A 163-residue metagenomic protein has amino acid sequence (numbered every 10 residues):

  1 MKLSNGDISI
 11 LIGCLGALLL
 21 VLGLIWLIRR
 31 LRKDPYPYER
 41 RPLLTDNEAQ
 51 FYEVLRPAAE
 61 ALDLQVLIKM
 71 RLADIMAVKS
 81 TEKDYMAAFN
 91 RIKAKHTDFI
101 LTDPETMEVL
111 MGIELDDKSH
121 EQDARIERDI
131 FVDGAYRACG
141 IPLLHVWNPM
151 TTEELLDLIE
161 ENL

Functional and structural regions predicted by a protein language model:
M1-D34: N-terminal signal-anchor transmembrane alpha helix of single-pass membrane proteins, serving as the membrane-anchoring
I25-K83: N-terminal topogenic membrane-targeting module
Y36-R40, D116-S119, E161-N162: A short, structure-level motif marking secondary-structure boundaries and short turns
L44, E48, T102, A124-I126: Charged, low-complexity surface patches
E53-P57, G134, E160: Surface-exposed alpha-helical segments enriched in charged/polar residues
I68-L110: Active-site metal-binding core of divalent-cation-utilizing nuclease and nuclease-like domains
K83, E154-L163: Short low-complexity, flexible loop/linker segments enriched in glycine and/or proline with clustered acidic
T97, P104-L158: Basic, amphipathic alpha-helical patches used to engage nucleic acids or provide basic targeting signals, exemplified
